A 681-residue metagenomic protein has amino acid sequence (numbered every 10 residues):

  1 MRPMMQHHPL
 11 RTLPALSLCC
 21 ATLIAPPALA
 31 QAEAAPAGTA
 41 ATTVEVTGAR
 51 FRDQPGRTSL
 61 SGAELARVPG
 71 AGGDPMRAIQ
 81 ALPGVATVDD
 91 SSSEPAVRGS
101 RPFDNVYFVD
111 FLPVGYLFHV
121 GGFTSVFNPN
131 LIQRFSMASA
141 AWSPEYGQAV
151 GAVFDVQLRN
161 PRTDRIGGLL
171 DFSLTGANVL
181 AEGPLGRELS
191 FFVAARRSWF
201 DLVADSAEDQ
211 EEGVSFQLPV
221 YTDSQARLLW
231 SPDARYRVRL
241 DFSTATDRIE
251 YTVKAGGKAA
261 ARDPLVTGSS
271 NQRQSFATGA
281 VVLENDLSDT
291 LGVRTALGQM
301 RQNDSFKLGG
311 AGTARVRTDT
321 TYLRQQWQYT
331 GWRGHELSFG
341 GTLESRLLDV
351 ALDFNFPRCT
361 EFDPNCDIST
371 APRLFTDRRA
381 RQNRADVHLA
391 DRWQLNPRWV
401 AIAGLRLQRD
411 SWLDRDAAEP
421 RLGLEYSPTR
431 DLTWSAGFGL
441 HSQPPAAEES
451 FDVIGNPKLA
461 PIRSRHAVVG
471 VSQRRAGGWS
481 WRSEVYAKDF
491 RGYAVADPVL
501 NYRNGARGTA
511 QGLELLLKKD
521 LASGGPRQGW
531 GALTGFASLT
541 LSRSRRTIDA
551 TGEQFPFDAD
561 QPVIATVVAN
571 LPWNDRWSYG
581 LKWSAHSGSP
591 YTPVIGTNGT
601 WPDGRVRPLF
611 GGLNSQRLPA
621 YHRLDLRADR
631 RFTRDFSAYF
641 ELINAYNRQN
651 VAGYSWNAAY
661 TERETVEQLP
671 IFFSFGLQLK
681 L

Functional and structural regions predicted by a protein language model:
T47-S143, V153, Q157-N160, E514 (+1 more regions): Periplasmic N-terminal accessory/gating domains of Gram-negative outer-membrane beta-barrel systems
S173-R197, E212-E250, N271-V293, G331-L337 (+1 more regions): Transmembrane beta-barrel wall of Gram-negative outer-membrane proteins
Q217, R237-D286, L297, R301-T320 (+1 more regions): Flexible loop and strand-edge segments within Gram-negative outer membrane beta-barrel domains
S243, T330-E336, T342, T376-K488 (+1 more regions): Structural signature of Gram-negative outer-membrane beta-barrels, strongest in the C-terminal barrel of TonB-dependent
R294-G298, D304, S427, W434-S435 (+3 more regions): Membrane-embedded beta-barrel scaffold of Gram-negative outer-membrane proteins
N303, D349-D367, Y426, R430-V468 (+3 more regions): Surface-exposed extracellular loop regions of Gram-negative outer-membrane beta-barrel proteins, predominantly
Q394-V400, A487-D489, N504-P593: Gram-negative outer-membrane beta-barrel transporters
L533, A585-R605, Y621-R623, D629-L681: C-terminal beta-signal and adjacent terminal beta-strands/loops of Gram-negative outer-membrane beta-barrel proteins
